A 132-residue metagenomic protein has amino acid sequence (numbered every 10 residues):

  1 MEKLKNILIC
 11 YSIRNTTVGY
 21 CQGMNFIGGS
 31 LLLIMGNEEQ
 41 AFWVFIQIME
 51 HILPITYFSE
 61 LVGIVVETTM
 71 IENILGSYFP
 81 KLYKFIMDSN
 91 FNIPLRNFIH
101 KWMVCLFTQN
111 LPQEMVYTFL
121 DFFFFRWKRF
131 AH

Functional and structural regions predicted by a protein language model:
M1-H132: Helix-rich, well-folded core regions that mediate interactions or catalysis
